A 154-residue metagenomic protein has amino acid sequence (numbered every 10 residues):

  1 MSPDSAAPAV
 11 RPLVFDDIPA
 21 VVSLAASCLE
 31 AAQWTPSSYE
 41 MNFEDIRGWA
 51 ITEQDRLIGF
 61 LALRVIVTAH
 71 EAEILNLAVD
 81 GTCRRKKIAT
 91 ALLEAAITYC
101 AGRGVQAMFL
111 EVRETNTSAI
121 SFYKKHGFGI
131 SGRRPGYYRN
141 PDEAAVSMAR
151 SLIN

Functional and structural regions predicted by a protein language model:
M1, A107, R113, A144-S151: Conserved catalytic core of the tyrosine transesterase superfamily
P3-D4, P12-R84, L93-A95, Y99 (+2 more regions): Acetyl-CoA-dependent GNAT
R56, D80-E94, A101-R103, A107 (+3 more regions): Conserved glycine-rich acetyl-CoA-binding loop
T68-H70, N116, R139-A144: Short acidic/glycine-enriched loop/turn segments that link adjacent beta-strands
K86, T90, P135, V146 (+1 more regions): Acyl-donor (CoA/ACP) binding surface of acyl/acetyltransferases
E111, G129-V146: Conserved catalytic-core motifs of GNAT/GCN5-like acyltransferases
